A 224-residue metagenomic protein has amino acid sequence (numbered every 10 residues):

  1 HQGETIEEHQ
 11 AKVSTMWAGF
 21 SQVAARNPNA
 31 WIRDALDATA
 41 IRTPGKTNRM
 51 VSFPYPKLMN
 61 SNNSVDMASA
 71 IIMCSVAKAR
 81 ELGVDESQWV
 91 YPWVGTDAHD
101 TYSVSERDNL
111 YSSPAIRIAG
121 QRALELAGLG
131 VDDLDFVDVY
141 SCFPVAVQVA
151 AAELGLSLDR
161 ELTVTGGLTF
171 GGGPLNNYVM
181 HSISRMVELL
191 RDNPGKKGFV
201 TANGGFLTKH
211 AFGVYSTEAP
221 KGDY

Functional and structural regions predicted by a protein language model:
H1-K78, V84-F170, E188, S216-Y224: Conserved "HGTGT" condensation-loop signature of ketosynthase/thiolase-family condensing enzymes that catalyze
G171-G172, N176-Y224: C-terminal catalytic subdomain
